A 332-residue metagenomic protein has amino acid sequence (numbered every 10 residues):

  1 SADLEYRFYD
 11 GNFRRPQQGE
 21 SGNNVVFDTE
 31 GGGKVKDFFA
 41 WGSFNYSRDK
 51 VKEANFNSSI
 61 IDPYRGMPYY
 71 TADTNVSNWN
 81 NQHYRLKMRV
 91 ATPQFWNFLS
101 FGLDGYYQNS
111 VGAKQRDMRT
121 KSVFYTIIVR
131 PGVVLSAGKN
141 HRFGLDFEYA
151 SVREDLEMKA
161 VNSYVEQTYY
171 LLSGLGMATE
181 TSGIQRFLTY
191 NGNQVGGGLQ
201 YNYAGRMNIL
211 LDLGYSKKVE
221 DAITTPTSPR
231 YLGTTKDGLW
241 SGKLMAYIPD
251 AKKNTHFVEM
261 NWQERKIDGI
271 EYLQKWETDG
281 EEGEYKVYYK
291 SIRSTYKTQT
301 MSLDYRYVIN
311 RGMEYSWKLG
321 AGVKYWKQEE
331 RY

Functional and structural regions predicted by a protein language model:
S1-S100, T126-I127, G132-F143, E148-A150: Membrane-proximal, glycine/serine-rich, low-complexity loop/turn segments characteristic of large bacterial
A2-L4, G42-F44, F101-G105, P131 (+5 more regions): Membrane-embedded beta-strand positions of outer-membrane beta-barrel proteins
L4-D10, Y46-K50, Q94, G105-V111 (+5 more regions): Transmembrane beta-strands of outer-membrane beta-barrel pores
N12-G19, E53-S59, G112-T120, L156-N162 (+3 more regions): Outer-membrane beta-barrel translocator domains and adjoining extracellular loop/strand segments of Gram-negative
F13-Q17, T71-V76, A113-R119, S182-F187 (+3 more regions): Extracellular loop and loop/strand-boundary signature of outer-membrane beta-barrel proteins
G19-N23, T74-H83, K121-Y125, F187-N193 (+2 more regions): Short sequence motifs at beta-strands and strand-loop junctions characteristic of Gram-negative outer-membrane
F56-Y70, E148-N191, K217-T234, Q274-E281: Short, flexible helix-coil linker/hinge segments at the edges of structured domains or between repeats
N191-D221, T235-Y332: Exposed, low-structure sequence patches enriched in small/polar residues
